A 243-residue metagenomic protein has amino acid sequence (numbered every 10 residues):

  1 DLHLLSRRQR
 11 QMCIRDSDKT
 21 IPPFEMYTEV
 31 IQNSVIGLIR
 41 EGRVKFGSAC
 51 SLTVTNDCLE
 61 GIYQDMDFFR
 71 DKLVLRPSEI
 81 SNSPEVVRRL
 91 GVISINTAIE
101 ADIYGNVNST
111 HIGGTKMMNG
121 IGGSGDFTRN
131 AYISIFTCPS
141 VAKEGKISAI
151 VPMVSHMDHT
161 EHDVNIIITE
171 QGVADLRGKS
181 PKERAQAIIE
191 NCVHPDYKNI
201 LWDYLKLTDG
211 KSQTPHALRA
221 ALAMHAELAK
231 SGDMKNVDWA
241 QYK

Functional and structural regions predicted by a protein language model:
D1-I14: Single conserved hydrophobic/aromatic residue that forms the stacking wall/gate of nucleotide- or nucleobase-binding
T20-M26: Short active-site oxyanion
I31-A101: Ligand-binding beta-strand-loop-alpha-helix segment within the catalytic cores of soluble metabolic enzymes
V86-I95, I112-I121, F127-V164: Structured beta-strand/loop patches that form or line metal/cofactor-binding pockets in enzymes
D126-V141, K146, E190-S212: Short, solvent-exposed cationic patches
H159-T208: A hydrophobic, small-residue-rich beta->alpha segment in the mid-to-C-terminal subdomain of diverse proteins
Y204-K243: N-terminal charge/polar-biased segments
